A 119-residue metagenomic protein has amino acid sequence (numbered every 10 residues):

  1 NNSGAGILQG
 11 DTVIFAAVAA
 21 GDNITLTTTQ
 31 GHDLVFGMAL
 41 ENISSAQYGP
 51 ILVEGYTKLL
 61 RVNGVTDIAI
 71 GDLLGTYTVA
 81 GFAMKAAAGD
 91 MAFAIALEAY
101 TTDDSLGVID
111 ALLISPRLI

Functional and structural regions predicted by a protein language model:
N1-I119: Extracellular receptor-binding modules and their adjoining Ser/Thr/Gly/Asp/Asn-rich linkers
